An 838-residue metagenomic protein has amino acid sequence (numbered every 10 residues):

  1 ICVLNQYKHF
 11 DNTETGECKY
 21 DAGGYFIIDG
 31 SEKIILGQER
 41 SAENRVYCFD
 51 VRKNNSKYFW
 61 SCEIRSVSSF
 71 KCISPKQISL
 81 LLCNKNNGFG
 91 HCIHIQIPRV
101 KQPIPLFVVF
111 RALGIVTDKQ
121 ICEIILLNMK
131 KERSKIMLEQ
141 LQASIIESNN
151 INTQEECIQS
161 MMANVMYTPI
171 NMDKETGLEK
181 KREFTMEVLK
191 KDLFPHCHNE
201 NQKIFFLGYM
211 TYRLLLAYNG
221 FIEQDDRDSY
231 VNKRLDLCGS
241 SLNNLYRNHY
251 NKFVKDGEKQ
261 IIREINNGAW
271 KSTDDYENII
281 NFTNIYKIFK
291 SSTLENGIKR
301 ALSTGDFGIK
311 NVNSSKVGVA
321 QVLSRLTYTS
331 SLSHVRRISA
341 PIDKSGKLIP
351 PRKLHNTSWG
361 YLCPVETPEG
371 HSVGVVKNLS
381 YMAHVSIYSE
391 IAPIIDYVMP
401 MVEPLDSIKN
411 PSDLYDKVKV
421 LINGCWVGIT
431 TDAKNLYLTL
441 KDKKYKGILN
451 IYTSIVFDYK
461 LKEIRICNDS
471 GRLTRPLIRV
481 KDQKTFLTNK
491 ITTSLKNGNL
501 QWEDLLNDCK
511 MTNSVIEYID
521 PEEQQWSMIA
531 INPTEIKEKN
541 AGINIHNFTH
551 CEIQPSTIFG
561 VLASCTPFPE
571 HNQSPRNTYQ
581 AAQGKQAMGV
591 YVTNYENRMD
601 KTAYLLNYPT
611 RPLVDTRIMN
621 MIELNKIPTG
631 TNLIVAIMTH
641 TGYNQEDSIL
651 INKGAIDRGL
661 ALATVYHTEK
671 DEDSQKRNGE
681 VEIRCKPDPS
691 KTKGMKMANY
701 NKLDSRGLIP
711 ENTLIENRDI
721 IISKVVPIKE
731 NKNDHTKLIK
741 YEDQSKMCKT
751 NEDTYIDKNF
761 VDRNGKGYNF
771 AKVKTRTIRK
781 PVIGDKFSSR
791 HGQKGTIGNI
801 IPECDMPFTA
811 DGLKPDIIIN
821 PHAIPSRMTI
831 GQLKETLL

Functional and structural regions predicted by a protein language model:
I1-S331, P341, S380-A383, I387-Q586 (+1 more regions): N-terminal non-catalytic structural scaffold regions of very large proteins
Y7, D343-L348, R617-M619, K740: Short Pro/Gly-enriched beta-strand edge/turn motifs at strand-loop
K19-D21, I27-D29, K53-K57, K71-I73 (+16 more regions): A generic structural signal for short, non-catalytic loop/turn and secondary-structure boundary residues
Y20-S41, K233, L237, K353-E390 (+7 more regions): Conserved phosphate/anionic-ligand binding catalytic regions in large, soluble enzymes, centered on
E39-S69, V375-K409, I651-T668, K737-I739 (+2 more regions): Extended active-site and interfacial segments that coordinate phosphate-rich ligands in large catalytic machineries
S333-A340, K344-I349: Small-residue (glycine/alanine-rich) low-complexity segments and short Gly/Pro motifs
L414, L421, W426-G428, D432-L838: Conserved structured catalytic cores and adjacent interaction surfaces of nucleotide-binding/hydrolyzing enzymes
